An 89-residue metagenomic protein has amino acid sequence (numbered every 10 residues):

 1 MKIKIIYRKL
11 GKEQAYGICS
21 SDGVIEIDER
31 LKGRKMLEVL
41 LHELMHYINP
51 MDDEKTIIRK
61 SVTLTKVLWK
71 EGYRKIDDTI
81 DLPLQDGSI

Functional and structural regions predicted by a protein language model:
M1-K35, P50-I89: Metalloprotease/metallohydrolase-associated module, dominated by Zn2+-dependent proteases
E38-Y47: Active-site recognition of the HExxH zinc-binding catalytic motif
